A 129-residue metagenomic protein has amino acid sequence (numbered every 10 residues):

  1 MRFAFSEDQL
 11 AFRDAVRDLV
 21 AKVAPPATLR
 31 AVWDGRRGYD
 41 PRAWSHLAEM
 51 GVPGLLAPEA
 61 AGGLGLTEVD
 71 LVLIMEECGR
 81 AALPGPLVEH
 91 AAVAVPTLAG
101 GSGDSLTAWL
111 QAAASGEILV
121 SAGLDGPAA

Functional and structural regions predicted by a protein language model:
M1-D8: Intrinsic disorder at enzyme termini
Q9, V20: Conserved S/T- and glycine-rich ATP-binding loop of Class I adenylate-forming
A21, P26-A129: Glycine-rich flavin
